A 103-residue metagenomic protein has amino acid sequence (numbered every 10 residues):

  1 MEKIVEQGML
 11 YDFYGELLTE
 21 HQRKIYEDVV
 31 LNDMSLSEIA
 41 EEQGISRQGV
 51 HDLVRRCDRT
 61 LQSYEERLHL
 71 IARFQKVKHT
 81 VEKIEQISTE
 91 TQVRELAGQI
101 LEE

Functional and structural regions predicted by a protein language model:
E2-G15: Short, Lys/Arg-enriched N-terminal segment that forms or immediately precedes the first helix of a structured domain
E20-N32: Short amphipathic alpha helix immediately N-terminal
R23, S37, Q48: Key DNA-contact positions within bacterial/archaeal DNA-binding proteins
I39-Q43: Short alpha-helical "recognition helix" segments of helix-turn-helix
L53-R56: Residues within the DNA-recognition helix of helix-turn-helix
D58-E65: C-terminal flanking helix
H79-E103: Helix-turn-helix/homeodomain-like alpha-helical modules used for DNA recognition and transcription-factor dimerization
